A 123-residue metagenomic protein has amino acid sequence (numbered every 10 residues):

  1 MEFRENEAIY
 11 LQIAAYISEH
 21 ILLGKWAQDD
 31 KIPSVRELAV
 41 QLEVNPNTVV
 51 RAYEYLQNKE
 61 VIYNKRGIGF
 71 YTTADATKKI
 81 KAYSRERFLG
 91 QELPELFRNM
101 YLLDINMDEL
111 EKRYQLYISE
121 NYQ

Functional and structural regions predicted by a protein language model:
M1-K31, E37, R87, Q91-E92 (+1 more regions): Extreme N-terminal segment that seeds HTH/winged-HTH DNA-binding domains in transcriptional regulators
N6-A8, G24-K25, V40-E43, G67-F70 (+1 more regions): Short hydrophobic/aromatic-rich motifs at helix boundaries and adjacent loops
N6-Q12, N47-L56, I68-A74: Short, mixed-charge, low-aromatic patches
Y10, S34, F70-E86: Short, cationic-aromatic polyanion-contact patches
K25-W26, D30, N58-G67, Y71-A74: Beta-hairpin "wing" of winged helix-turn-helix
K31-Y63: N-terminal helix-turn-helix
E54-E60, D75, D108-L110: Short alpha-helical linear motifs
